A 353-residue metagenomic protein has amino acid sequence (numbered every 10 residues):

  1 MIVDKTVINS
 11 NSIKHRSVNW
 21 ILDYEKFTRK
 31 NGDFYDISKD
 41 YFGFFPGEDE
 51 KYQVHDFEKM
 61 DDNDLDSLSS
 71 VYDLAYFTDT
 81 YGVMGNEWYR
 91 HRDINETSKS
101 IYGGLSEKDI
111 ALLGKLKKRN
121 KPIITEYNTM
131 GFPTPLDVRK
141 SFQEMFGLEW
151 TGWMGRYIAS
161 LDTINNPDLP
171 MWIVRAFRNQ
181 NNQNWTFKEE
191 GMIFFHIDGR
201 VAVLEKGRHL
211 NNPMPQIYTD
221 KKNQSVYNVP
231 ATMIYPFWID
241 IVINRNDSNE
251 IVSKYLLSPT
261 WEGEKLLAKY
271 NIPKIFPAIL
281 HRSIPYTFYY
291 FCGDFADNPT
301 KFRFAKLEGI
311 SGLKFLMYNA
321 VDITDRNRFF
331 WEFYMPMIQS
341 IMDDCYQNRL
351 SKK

Functional and structural regions predicted by a protein language model:
M1-G43, N211, T219-K353: Extracellular ligand-binding/catalytic regions of CAZymes and related secreted enzymes and adhesion modules
V3-K5, Y72-R92, E126-N128, Y290-N298: Short loop/turn segments at strand-loop or loop-helix junctions that form parts of catalytic or ligand-binding pockets
K26, Y76-D79, N120: Sec/Tat-exported extracytoplasmic proteins
N31-G114: Post-signal peptide N-terminal segment of secreted/secretory-pathway proteins
L68-S70, L116-K118, N244-R245, R282-S283: Extracellular/periplasmic catalytic domains that process cell-envelope and extracellular macromolecules
S70-L74, K118-I124, Y286: Loop/turn elements at helix/coil->beta-strand transitions in domains of secreted/extracellular proteins
W88-S100, G104-V229: A glycine-rich, often tryptophan-bearing local segment used as a flexible ligand/cofactor-contacting loop or short
